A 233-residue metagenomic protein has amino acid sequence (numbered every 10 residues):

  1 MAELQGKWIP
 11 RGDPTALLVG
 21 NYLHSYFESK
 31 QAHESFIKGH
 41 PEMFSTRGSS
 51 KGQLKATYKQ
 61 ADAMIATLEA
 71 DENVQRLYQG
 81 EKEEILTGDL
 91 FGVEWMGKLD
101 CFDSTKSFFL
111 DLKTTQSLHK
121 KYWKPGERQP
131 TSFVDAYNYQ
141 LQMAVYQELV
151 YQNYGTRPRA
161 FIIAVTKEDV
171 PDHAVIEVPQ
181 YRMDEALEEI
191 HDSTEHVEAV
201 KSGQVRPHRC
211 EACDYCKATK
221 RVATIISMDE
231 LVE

Functional and structural regions predicted by a protein language model:
M1-K98, E211-D214, I226: Metal-dependent nuclease catalytic cores that hydrolyze phosphodiester bonds in DNA/RNA, characterized by
A2-Q5, K124, E168-H173: Short acidic (Asp/Glu) and glycine-rich catalytic loops that position anionic groups and cofactors
I9-G12, S50-Q53, W123-Y137, P179-Y181: Short histidine-centered catalytic/ligand-binding loop motif
N21, S25-Y26, F108, V145-E148 (+1 more regions): Residue-level signal for well-ordered alpha-helical scaffold segments within enzymatic catalytic domains
F27-Q31, T114-S117, Y151-G155, E198: Hydrophobic/aromatic-lined pockets within catalytic cores
D71-R76, D103-D111, V150-P158: Secondary-structure boundary elements
G97-Q129, Y146: Conserved catalytic cores of phosphodiester-cleaving nucleases, focusing on short active-site segments
F133-Q140, V145-E233: Metal-dependent nuclease catalytic regions and adjoining charged, substrate-binding loops involved in nucleic-acid end
